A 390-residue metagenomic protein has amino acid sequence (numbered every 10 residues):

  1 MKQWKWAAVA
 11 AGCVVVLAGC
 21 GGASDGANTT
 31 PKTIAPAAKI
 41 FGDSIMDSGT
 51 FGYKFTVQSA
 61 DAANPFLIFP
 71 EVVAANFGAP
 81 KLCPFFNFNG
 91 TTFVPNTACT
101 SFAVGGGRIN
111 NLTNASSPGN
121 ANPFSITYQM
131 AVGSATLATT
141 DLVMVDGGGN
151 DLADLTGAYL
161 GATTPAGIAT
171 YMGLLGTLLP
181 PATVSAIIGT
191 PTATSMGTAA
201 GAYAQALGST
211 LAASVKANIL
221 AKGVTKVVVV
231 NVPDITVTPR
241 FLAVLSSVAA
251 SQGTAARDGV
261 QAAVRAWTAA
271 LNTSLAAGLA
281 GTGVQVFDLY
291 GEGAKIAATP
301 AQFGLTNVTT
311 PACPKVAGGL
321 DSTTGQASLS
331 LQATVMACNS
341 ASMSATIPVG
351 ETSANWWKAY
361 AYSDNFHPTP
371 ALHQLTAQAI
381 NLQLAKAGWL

Functional and structural regions predicted by a protein language model:
M1-A8: Bacterial N-terminal signal peptides that target proteins for export
V9-V14: Hydrophobic helical h-region of N-terminal Sec-dependent signal peptides in bacterial secretory/periplasmic proteins
V15-G19: C-terminal motif of bacterial Sec signal peptides marking the signal peptidase cleavage site
C20-L390: Conserved active-site regions of diverse hydrolases
